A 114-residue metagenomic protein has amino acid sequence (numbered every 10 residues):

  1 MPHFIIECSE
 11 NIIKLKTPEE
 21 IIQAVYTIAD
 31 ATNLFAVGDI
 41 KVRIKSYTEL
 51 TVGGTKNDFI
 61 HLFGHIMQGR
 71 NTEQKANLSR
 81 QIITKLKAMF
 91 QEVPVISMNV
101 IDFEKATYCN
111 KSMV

Functional and structural regions predicted by a protein language model:
P2-V114: A domain-level signal for the structural core that forms small-molecule/cofactor-binding pockets and catalytic centers
